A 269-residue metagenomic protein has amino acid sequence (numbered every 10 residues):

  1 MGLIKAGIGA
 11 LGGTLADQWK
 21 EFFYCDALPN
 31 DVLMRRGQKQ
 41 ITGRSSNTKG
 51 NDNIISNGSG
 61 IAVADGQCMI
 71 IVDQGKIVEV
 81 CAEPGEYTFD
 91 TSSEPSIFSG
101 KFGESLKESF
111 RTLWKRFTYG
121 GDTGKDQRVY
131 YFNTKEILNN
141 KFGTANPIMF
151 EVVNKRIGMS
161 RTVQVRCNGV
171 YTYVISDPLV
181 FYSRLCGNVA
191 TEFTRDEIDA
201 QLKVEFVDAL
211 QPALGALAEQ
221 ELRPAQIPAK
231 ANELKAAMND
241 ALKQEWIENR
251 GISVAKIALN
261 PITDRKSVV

Functional and structural regions predicted by a protein language model:
M1-R166, T172-E197, V254-K256: Interfacial loop/beta elements and low-complexity acidic/Ser/Thr-rich segments of macromolecular assembly/processing
T118-F150, K203-I262: Amphipathic, coiled-coil-like alpha-helical scaffolding segments used for oligomerization/assembly
V268-V269: Conserved small/polar residues in nucleotide/adenosyl-binding loops
